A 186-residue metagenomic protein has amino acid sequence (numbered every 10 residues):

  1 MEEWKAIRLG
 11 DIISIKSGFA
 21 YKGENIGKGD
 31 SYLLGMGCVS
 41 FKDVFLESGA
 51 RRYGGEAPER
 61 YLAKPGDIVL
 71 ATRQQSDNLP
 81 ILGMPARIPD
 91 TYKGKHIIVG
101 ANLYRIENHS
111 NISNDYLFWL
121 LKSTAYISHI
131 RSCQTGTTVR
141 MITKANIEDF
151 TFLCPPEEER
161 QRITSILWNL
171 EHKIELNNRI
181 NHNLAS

Functional and structural regions predicted by a protein language model:
M1-F19, D149-S186: Non-catalytic DNA-recognition/assembly elements of restriction-modification systems
E2, K95-Y104, I112, I130-T164 (+1 more regions): A short glycine-rich beta-alpha junction/loop motif
A6-G23, G37-A71, D90: Sequence-specific dsDNA recognition surfaces
K22-G29, S132-Q134: Short coil/turn segments at secondary-structure boundaries
G27-D30, G49-R51, M84-A86: Short Gly/aromatic-enriched secondary-structure transition segments
G35-M36, E59-K122: A short beta-sheet element
